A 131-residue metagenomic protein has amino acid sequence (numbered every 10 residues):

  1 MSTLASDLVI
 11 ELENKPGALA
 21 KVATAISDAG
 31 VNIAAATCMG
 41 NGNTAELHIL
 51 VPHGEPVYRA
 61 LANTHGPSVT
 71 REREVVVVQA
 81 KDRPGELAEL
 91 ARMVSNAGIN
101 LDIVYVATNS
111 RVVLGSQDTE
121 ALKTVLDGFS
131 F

Functional and structural regions predicted by a protein language model:
M1-F131: A conserved regulatory-domain signal marking ACT and ACT-like small-molecule sensing domains and adjacent regulatory
